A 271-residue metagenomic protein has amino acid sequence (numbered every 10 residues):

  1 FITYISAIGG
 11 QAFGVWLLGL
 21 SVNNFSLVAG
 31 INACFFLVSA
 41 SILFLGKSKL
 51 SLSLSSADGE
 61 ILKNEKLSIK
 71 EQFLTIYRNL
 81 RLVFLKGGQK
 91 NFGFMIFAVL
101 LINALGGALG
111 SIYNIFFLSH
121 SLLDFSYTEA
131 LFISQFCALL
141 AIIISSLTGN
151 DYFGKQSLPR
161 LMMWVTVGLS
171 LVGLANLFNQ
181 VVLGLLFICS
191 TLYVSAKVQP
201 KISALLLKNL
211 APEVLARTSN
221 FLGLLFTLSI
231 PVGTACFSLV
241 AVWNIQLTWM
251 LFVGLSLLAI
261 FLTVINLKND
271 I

Functional and structural regions predicted by a protein language model:
F1-L18, V99-G110, S146, F187-L239: Substrate-agnostic recognition of the 12-TM MFS/MFS-like secondary transporter fold
I8-I31, S119-H120, V232-W249: Transmembrane alpha-helix termini and helix-breaking/packing motifs in multi-pass membrane transporters
L18, I144-S157, A241-V242: Helix-to-loop junctions at the C-terminal end of transmembrane segments in multipass secondary transporters
V22-L27, T75-I144: A single, central transmembrane helix in multi-pass transporters
L27-N32, A130-L131, L161, T218 (+1 more regions): Alpha-helical transmembrane segments of multi-pass secondary-active solute transporters
A29-L62, I265-I271: Helix-loop junctions on the cytosolic side of multi-pass membrane transporters, especially the intracellular loop
K49-M95: Juxtamembrane intracellular "pre-TM" segments in multi-pass secondary transporters
L158-Q199: C-terminal transmembrane helical hairpin of 12-TM major facilitator-type secondary transporters
